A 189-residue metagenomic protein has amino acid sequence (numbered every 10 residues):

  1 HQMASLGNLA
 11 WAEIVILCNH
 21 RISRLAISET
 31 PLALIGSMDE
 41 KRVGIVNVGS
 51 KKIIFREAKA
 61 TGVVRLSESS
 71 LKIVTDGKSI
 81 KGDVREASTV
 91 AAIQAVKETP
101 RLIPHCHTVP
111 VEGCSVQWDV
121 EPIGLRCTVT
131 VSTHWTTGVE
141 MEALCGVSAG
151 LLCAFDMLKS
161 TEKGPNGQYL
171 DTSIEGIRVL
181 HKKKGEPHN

Functional and structural regions predicted by a protein language model:
H1-P31: N-terminal mitochondrial targeting presequence
S28-L66, S70-K72, K97, I103-P104 (+1 more regions): C-terminal binding/interaction regions
D76: Short, glycine- and charge-enriched coil/turn segments that flank and shape catalytic ligand pockets
S79-I80: Phosphate/pyrophosphate- and phosphate-bearing ligand-binding catalytic cores of soluble enzymes
P100-E112: Helix-adjacent hinge/juxtasegments
V111-G124: Short edge beta-strands and adjacent turn/loop segments
